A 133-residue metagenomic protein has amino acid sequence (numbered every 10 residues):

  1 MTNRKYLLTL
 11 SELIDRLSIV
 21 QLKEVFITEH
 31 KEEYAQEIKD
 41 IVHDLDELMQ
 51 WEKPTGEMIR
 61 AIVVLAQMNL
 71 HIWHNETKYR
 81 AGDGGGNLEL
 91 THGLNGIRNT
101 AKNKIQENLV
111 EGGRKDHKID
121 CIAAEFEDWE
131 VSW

Functional and structural regions predicted by a protein language model:
T2-W133: Anionic, Ser/Thr-rich low-complexity intrinsically disordered regions
